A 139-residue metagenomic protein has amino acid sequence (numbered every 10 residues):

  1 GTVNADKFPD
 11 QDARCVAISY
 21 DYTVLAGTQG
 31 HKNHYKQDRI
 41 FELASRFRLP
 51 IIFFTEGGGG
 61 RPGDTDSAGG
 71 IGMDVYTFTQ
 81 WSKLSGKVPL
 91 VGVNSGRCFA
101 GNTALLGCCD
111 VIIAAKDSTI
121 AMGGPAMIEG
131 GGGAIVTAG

Functional and structural regions predicted by a protein language model:
G1-V91: Long, structured ligand/cofactor-binding scaffold of large enzymes
T55-G139: Conserved catalytic cores of soluble enzyme domains, especially glycine-rich substrate-binding beta-alpha loops
